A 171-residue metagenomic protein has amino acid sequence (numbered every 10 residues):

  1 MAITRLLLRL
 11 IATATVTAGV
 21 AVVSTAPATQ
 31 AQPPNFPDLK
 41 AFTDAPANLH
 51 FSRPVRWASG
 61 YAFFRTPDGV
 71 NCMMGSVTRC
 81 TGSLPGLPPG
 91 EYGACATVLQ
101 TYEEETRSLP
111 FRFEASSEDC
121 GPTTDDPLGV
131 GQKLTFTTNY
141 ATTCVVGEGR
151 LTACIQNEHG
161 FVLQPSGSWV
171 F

Functional and structural regions predicted by a protein language model:
M1-A31: Secretory targeting and sorting signals
Q32-P54, S76-V130, F161-F171: A low-complexity, Ser/Thr/Gly/Pro-enriched, surface-exposed linker/loop concept that marks segments flanking
N48-S59, F64, T135-T138: A cross-kingdom feature marking solvent-exposed beta-strand/loop segments within repeated, beta-rich binding/scaffold
S59-G86: Short, surface-exposed binding/anchoring microloops in extracellular/periplasmic proteins
A62-R65, C80, L134-F136, A153-Q156: Generic recognition of long tandem-repeat/solenoid scaffolds
A115-T152: Acidic, glycine-rich flexible loop segments
Y140-F171: Extracellularly exposed regions in secreted/surface proteins, prominently low-complexity, repeat-rich
